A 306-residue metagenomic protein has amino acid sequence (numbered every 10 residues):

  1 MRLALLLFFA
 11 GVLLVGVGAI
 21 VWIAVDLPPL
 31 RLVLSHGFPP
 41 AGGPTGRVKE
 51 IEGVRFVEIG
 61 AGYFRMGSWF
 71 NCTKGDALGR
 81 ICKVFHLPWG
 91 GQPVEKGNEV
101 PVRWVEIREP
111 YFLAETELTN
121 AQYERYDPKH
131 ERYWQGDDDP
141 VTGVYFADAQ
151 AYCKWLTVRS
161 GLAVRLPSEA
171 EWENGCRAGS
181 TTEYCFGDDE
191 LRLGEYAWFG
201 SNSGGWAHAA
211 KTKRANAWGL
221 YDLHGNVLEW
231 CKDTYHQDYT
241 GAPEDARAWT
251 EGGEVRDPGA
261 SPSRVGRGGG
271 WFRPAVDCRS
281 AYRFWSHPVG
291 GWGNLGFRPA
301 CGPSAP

Functional and structural regions predicted by a protein language model:
M1-L14: N-terminal Sec-pathway targeting helices
V12-I23: Hydrophobic alpha-helical membrane-insertion segments, chiefly the h-region of N-terminal signal peptides
I23-G46: Ser/Thr/Pro/Gly-rich low-complexity linker/stalk segments immediately outside membranes or between
V48-R132, Y145-A147, G225, K232 (+1 more regions): A short glycine-rich, aromatic-capped structural motif
V54, L162-A163, A215-W218: Short loop/turn microsegments at loop-to-beta-strand junctions
F64, N120-A121, G136-G194, W230: Short, well-ordered surface patches within globular domains
K74-G79, W89-V105, S180-T181, S203-W206 (+1 more regions): Surface-exposed recognition segments
L193-L220: A short, contiguous structural element within a folded domain that forms the immediate neighborhood of a functional site
